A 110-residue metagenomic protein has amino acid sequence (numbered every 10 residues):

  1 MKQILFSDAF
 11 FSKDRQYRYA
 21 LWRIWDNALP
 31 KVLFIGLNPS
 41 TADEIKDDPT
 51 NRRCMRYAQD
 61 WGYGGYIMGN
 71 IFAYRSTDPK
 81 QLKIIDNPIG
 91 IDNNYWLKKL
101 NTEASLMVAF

Functional and structural regions predicted by a protein language model:
M1-D48: Active-site and ligand/interface coordination hotspots across diverse enzymes and nucleic-acid-associated assemblies
Q3, S76, L82-F110: Glycine/proline-rich loop-helix segments at beta-alpha junctions forming the active-site rim of enzyme cores
Y17, T50-N51, G90-N93: Amphipathic coiled-coil/heptad-repeat helices and related helical stalk/stem segments that mediate oligomerization
K31, G64-G65, S105: Residues at the starts of beta-strands that form the adenosine-phosphate
P39-E44, K80-D86: Surface-exposed cleft-lining segments at the edges of enzyme active sites
S40-G62: A short mixed-secondary-structure module that forms the rim of ligand-binding clefts
G64-K80: Short connector loops at secondary-structure junctions
